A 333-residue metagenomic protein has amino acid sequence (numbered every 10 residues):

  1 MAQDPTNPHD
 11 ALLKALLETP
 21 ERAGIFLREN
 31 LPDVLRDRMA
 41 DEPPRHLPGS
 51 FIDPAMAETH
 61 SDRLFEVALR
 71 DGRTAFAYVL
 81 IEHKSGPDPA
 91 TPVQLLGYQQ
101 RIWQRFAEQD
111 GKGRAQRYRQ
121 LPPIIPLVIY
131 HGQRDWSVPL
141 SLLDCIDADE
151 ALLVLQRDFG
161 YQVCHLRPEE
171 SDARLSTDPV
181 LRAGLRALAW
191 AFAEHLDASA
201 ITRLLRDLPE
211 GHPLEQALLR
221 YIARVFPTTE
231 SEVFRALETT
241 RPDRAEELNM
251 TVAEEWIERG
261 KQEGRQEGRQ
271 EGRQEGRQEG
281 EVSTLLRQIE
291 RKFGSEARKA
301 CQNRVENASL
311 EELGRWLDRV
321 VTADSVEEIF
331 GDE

Functional and structural regions predicted by a protein language model:
M1-E333: Elongated, amphipathic alpha-helical interaction scaffolds
